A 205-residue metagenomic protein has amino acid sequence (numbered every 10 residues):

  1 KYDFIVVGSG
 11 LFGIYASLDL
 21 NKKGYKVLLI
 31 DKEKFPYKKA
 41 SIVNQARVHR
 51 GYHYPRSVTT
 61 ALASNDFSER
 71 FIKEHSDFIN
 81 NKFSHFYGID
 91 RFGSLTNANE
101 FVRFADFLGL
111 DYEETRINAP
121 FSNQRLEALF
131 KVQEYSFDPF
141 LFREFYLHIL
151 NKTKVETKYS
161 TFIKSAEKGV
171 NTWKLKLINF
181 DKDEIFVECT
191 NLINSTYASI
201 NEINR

Functional and structural regions predicted by a protein language model:
Y2-L28: N-terminal Rossmann-like FAD-binding beta1-loop-alpha1 element of flavoenzymes
F12, F35, S199: Conserved Rossmann-like nucleotide-cofactor binding loop
Y15-D19, V48, K73, D77-K82 (+2 more regions): Active-site substrate-recognition segment that forms the wall of the catalytic cavity or substrate channel
N21, D106, N151: Anion (oxyanion) recognition and catalysis
N21-I42: Glycine-rich FAD pyrophosphate-binding loop
Y25-V27, Y112, L192: Hydrophobic anchor at the start of a short beta-strand that flanks the dinucleotide cofactor-binding loop
Q45-P120, R125-A128: Dinucleotide-binding Rossmann-like beta1-alpha1 core, especially the glycine-rich loop that anchors the ADP
F130-N191, S195-E202: Helical element adjacent to the flavin cofactor pocket in flavoenzyme catalytic cores
